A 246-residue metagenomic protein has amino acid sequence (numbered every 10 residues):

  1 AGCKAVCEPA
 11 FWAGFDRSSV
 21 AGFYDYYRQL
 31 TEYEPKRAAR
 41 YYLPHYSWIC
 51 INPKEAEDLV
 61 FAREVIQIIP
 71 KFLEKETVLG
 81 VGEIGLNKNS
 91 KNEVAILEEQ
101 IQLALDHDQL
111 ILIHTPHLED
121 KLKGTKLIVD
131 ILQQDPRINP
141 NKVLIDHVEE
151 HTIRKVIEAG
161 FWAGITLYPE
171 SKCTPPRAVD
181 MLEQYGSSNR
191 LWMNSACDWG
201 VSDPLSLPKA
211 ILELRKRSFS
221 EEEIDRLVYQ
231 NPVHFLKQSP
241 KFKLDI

Functional and structural regions predicted by a protein language model:
A1-E119, K123-I131, V143-H151, E158: Mid-domain alpha/beta scaffold segments of enzyme catalytic cores
F11-A13, L167-K172, D198: Short, acidic/turn-prone active-site loops that include or flank metal/cofactor- and phosphate-binding residues
A39-Y41, Q134-N139, Y185-S187, K216-E222: Short helix-capping segments at alpha-helix termini
S47, E83, A104, A163 (+3 more regions): Conserved, mostly hydrophobic/aromatic
E55-R63, T166-P176: Active-site glycine- and acidic-residue-rich loops that bind and position anionic ligands or nucleotide-like cofactors
K121-D130, I153-A159, C173-L182, W199-E213 (+1 more regions): Histidine/acidic-residue-rich catalytic or RNA/ligand-binding cores of hydrolases and nuclease-related proteins
S188-P204, I224: Short acidic/histidine-rich active-site segments
P208-I246: Mid-to-C-terminal alpha-helical segments outside catalytic/metal-binding sites
